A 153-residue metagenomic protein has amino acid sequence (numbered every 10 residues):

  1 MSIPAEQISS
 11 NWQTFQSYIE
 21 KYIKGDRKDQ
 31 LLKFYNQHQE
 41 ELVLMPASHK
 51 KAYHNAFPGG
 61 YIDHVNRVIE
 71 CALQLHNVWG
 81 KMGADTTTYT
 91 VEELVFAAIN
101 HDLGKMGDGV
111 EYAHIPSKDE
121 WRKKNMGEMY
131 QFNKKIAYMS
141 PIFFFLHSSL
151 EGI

Functional and structural regions predicted by a protein language model:
M1-A47: Non-catalytic interface/linker regions that flank or bridge core catalytic/transmembrane domains
I8, I19, I23, V43 (+5 more regions): Extended aliphatic helical segments
T14-Y18, C71, M139-F143: A general alpha-helix detector
F34-D85: A glycine-rich, hydrophobic loop/mini-helix early in the fold
H54-F57, D63, L75, A84-I153: Divalent metal-dependent catalytic cores for phosphoryl transfer on phosphate-bearing substrates
